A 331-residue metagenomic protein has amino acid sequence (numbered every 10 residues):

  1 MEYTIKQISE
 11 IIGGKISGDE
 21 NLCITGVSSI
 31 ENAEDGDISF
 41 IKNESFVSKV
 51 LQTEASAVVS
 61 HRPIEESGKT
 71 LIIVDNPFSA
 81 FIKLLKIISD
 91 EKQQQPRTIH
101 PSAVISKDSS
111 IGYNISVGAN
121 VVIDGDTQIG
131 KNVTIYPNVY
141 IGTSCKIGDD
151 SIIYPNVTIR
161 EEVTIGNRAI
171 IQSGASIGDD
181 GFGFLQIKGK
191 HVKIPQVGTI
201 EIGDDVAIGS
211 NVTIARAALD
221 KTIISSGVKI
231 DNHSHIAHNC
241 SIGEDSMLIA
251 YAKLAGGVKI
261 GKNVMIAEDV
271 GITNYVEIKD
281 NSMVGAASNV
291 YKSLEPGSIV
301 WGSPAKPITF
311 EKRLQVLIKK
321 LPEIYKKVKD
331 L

Functional and structural regions predicted by a protein language model:
M1-S102, N114, V163, R168 (+4 more regions): Terminal amphipathic alpha-helical/low-complexity segments used for targeting or macromolecular assembly
F40, T98-P307: Structural signal for interior beta-strand "rungs" in well-ordered beta-sheet cores of soluble enzyme domains
